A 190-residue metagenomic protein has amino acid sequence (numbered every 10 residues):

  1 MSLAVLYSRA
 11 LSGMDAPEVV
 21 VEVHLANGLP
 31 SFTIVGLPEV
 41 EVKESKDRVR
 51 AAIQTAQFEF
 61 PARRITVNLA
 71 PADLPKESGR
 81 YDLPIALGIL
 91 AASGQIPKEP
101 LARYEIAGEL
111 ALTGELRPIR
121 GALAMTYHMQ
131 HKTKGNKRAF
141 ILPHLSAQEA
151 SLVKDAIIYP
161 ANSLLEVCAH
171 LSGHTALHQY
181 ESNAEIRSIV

Functional and structural regions predicted by a protein language model:
M1-V190: Peripheral, non-AAA+ core regions of ATP-driven protein-machinery
